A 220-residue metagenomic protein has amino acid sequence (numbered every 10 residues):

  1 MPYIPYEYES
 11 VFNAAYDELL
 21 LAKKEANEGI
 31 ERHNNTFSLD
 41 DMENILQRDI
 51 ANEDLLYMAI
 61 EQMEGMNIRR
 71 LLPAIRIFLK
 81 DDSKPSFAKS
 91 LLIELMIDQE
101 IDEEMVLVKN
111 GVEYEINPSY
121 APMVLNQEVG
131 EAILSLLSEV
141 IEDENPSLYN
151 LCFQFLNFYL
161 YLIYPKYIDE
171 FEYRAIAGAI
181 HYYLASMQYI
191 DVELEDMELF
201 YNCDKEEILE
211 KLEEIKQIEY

Functional and structural regions predicted by a protein language model:
M1, E43-D49, Y57-E64, R76 (+1 more regions): Amphipathic alpha-helical repeat scaffolds
M1-A26, N35-E43, D49-L55: Alpha-helical protein-protein interaction scaffolds
M1-E9, L21, I77-S83, E100 (+1 more regions): TPR/TPR-like (Sel1-like) alpha-helical repeat modules
E7, A26, N52, R69-P73 (+2 more regions): Alpha-solenoid repeat scaffolds
D17-H33, L56-M66, A88-Q99, Y182-Y183: Structural detector for internal amphipathic alpha-helices that build alpha-solenoid repeat scaffolds
N35-Q47, I68-K80, D102-K109: Amphipathic alpha-helical scaffolding segments comprising HEAT/armadillo-like alpha-solenoid repeats
S38-D41, L55-M58, N67-A74, A88 (+2 more regions): Structural recognition of alpha-solenoid helical scaffolds
I50, E61, F78-S83, L92-E94 (+4 more regions): Long compositionally biased, domain-poor regions of proteins
